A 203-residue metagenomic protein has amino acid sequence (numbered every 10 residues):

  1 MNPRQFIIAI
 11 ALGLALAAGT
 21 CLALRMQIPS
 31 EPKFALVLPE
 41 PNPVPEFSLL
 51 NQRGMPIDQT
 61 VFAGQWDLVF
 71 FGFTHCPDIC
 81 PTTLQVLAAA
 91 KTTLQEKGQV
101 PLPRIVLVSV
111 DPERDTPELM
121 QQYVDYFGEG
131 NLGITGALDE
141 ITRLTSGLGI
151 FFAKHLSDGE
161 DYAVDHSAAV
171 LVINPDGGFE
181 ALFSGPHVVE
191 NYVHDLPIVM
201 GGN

Functional and structural regions predicted by a protein language model:
M1-E46, G202-N203: N-terminal targeting signals for export/organelle localization
N51-Q52, N174: Short, acidic, Ser/Thr-enriched surface-loop or helix-capping motifs
I57-D58, E180: Generic structural signal for well-ordered beta-strand positions
Q59-T83, L87: Short active-site neighborhood of thiol/selenol oxidoreductases, capturing the structured segment around
Q65, L84-L107: Conserved helix-turn-beta segment immediately C-terminal to the redox Cys motif in thioredoxin-like folds
V100-D115, G130-D139: Thiol-based oxidoreductase modules, predominantly thioredoxin-like and allied folds used for disulfide exchange
Q121-S167: Short, internal strand/loop/helix patches that form the active-site neighborhood or redox-interaction surface
D158-N203: Thiol-/selenol-based redox modules, centered on thioredoxin-like and closely related oxidoreductase domains
